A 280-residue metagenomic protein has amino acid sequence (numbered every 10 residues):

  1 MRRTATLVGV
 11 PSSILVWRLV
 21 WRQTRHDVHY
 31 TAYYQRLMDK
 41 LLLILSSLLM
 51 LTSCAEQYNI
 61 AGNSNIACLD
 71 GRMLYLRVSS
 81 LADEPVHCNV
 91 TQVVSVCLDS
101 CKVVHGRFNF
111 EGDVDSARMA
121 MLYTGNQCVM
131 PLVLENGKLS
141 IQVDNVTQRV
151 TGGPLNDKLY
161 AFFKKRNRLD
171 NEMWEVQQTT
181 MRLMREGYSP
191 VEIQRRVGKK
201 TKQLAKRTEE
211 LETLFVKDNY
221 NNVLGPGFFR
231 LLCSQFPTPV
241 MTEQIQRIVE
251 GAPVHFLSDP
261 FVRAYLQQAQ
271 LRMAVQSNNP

Functional and structural regions predicted by a protein language model:
M1, A5-V10, I14-V16, V20 (+2 more regions): Short hydrophobic transmembrane-like helices used for membrane targeting/insertion
W17, R25-I66, P280: Bacterial Sec-dependent N-terminal signal peptides
C54-Q203: A non-transmembrane, solvent-exposed segment enriched in polar/low-complexity residues
D157, K164, E210, G227-L231: Positions in alpha-helical segments
R182-K199, Q203-K206, E210-G225, E243 (+1 more regions): Surface-exposed, polar/charged faces of alpha-helical domains in mature secreted/periplasmic/lumenal proteins
K217-P280: Charged, long alpha-helical assembly modules
